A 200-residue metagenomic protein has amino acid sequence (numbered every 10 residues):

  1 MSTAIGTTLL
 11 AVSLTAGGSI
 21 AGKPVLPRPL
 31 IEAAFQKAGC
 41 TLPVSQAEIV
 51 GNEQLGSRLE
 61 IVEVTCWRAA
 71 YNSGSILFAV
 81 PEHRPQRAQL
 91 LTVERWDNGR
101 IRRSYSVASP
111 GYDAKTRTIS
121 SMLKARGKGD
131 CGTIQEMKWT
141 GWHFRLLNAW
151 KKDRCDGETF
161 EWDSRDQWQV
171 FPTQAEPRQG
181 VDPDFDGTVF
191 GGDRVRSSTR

Functional and structural regions predicted by a protein language model:
G6-G18: Hydrophobic h-region of N-terminal signal peptides that target proteins for export in Gram-negative bacteria
G18-G39, G111-R200: Acidic, small-residue rich beta-repeat scaffolds with periodic aromatic anchors
I49-L55, A108-K115: Structural signature of eukaryotic scaffold interfaces centered on beta-propeller domains
V50-A69, I76-A79: Exposed beta-strand-loop-beta-strand "reactive/processing" segments of non-cytosolic proteins
T65-A70, K124-K128: Short consensus segments that form the blades of beta-propeller domains, in both extracellular/periplasmic
A70-F78, G129-Q135: Structural motif
V80-Q86, T140-H143: Short loop/turn segments immediately following beta-strands, especially the blade-tip and inter-blade linker loops
A88-R95, L146-K151: Beta-propeller fold detector
